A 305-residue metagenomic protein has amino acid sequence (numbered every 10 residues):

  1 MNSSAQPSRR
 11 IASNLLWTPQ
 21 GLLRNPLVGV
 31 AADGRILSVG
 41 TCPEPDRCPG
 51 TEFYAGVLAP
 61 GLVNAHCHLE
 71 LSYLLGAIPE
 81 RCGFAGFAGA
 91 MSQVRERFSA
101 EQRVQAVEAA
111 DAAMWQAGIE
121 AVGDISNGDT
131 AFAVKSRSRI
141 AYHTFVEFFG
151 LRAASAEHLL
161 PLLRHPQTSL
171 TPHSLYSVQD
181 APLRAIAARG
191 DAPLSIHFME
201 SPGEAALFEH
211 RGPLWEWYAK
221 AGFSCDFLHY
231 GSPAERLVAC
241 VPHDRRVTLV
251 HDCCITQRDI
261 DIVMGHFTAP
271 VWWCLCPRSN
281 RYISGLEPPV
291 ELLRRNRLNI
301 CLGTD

Functional and structural regions predicted by a protein language model:
M1-D46: N-terminal metal-binding scaffold of metallo-dependent hydrolase/deaminase domains
A5-L16, P43-G86, E108, Q116: Replace "His-x-His-based motif
V57-L58, Y73-R137, L159-H165: Alpha-helical scaffold segments that flank or form the walls of functional sites
G61-C67, V122-D124, Y142-V146, T168-P172 (+4 more regions): Hydrophobic faces of well-ordered beta-strands that scaffold small-molecule active sites in alpha/beta enzyme cores
H68, N127-G128, F145-L151, H173-L175 (+4 more regions): Active-site beta-loop-alpha junctions enriched in small/polar residues
L71-Q105, H143-V146, S201-R245, H266-P270: Active-site gating loops and adjacent loop-to-helix segments of metal-dependent hydrolytic enzymes
E120, L159-P193: Active-site gating/metal-coordination segments in enzymes
H173-R184, S224-D305: Active-site-adjacent C-terminal substructures of enzyme catalytic domains
